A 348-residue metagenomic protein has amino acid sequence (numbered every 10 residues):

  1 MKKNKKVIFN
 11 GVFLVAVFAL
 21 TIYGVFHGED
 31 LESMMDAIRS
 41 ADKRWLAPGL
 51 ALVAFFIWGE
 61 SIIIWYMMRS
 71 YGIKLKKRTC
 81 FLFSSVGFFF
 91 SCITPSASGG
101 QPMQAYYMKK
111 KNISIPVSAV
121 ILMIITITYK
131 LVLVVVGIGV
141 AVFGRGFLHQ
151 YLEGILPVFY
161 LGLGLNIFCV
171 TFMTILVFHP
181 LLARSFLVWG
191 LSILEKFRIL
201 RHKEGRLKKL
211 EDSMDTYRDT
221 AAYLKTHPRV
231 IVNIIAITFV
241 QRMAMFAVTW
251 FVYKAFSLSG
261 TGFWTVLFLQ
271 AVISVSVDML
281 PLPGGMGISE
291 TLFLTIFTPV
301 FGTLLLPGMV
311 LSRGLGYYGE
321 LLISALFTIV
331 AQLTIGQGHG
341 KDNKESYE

Functional and structural regions predicted by a protein language model:
M1-E32, D36, F90-H202, L282 (+1 more regions): Transmembrane helix-loop-helix hairpins in multi-pass inner-membrane proteins
V7-F9, S40-G49, A222-A236: Membrane-interface helix starts
E32-S40, M108, S213-K225: A short amphipathic helical element positioned immediately N-terminal to and/or at the very start of a transmembrane
L46-L50, K77, F81-L82, V158-L163 (+3 more regions): Hydrophobic alpha-helical transmembrane segments
S61-S85, V252-L269, F293: Membrane-embedded helical hairpins/re-entrant loop segments and their flanking transmembrane helices within multi-pass
R78-G87, W264-V275, L304-G314: Alpha-helical transmembrane segments of multi-pass membrane proteins
K196-D215: Short, membrane-interfacial amphipathic segments enriched in basic
Y223-V272: Transmembrane helical segments that form the transport core of multi-pass membrane transport proteins
